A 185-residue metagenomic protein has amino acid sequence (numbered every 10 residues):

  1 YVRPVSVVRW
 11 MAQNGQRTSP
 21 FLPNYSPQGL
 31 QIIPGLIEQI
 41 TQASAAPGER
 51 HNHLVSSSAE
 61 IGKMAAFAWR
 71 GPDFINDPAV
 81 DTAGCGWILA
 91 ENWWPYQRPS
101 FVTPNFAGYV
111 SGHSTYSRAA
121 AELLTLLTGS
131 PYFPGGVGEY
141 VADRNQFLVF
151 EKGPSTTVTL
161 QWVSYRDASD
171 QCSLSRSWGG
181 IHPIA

Functional and structural regions predicted by a protein language model:
P4-Q31: Extended amphipathic alpha-helical segments with heptad-repeat/coiled-coil character used for oligomerization, fusion
N24-A185: Membrane-embedded catalytic cores of phosphoryl/pyrophosphoryl-handling enzymes
